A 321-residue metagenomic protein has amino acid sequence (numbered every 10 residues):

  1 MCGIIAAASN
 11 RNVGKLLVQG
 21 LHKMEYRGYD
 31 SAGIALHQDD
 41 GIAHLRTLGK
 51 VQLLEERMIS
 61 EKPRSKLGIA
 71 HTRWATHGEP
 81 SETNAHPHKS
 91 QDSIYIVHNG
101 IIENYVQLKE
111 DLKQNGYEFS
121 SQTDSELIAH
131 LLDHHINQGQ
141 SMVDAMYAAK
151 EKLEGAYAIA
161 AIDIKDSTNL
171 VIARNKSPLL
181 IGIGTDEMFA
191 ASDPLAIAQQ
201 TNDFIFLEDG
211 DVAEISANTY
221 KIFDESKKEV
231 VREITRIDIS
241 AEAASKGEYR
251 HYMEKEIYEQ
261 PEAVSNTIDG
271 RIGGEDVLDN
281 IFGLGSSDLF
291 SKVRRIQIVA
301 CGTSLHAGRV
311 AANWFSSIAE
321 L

Functional and structural regions predicted by a protein language model:
M1-K246, R250, E259, S265-R294: Conserved short alpha-helical segments that host acidic/polar catalytic motifs at enzyme active sites
Q19, K255-Y258, A319-L321: N-terminal beta1-alpha1 cap of cysteine-dependent amidohydrolase-like domains
H251, K255, S304: Internal active-site segments that recognize and position negatively charged phosphoryl groups and nucleotide moieties
S291-L321: Glycine-rich phosphate-binding loops that contact phosphosugars or nucleotide phosphates
